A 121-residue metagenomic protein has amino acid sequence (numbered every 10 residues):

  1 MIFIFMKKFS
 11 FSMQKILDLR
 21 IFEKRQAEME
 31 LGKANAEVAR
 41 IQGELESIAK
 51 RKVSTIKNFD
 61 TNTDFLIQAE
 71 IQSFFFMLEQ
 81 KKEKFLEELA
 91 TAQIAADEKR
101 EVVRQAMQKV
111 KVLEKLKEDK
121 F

Functional and structural regions predicted by a protein language model:
I2-F121: Charge-rich amphipathic alpha-helical interaction elements
